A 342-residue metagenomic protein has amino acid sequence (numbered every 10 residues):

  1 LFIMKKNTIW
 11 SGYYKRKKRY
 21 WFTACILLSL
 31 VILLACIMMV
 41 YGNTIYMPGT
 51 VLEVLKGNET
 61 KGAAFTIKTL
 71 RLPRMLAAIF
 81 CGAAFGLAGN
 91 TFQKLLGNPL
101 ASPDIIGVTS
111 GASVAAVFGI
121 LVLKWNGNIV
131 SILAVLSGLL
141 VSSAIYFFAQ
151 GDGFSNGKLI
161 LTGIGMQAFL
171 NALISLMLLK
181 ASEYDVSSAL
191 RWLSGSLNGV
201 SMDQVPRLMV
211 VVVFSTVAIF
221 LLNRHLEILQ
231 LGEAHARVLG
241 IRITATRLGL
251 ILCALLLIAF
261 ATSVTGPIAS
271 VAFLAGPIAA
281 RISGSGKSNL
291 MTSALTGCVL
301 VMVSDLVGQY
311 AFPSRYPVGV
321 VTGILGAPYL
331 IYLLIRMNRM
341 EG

Functional and structural regions predicted by a protein language model:
F2-G342: Alpha-helical transmembrane segments in inner-membrane proteins
